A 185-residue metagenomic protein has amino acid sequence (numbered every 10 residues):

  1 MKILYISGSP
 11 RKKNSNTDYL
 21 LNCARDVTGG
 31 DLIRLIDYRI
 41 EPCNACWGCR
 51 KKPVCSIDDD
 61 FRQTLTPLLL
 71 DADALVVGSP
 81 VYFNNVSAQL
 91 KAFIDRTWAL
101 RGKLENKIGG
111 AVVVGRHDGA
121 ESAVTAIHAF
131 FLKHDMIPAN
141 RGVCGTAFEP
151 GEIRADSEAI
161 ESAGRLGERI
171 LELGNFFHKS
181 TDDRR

Functional and structural regions predicted by a protein language model:
M1-L100, E149-R185: N-terminal beta1-alpha1-beta2 submodule of the flavodoxin-like/Rossmannoid cofactor-binding fold
L104-G145: Short, glycine-/small-residue-rich phosphate/pyrophosphate-handling segment
